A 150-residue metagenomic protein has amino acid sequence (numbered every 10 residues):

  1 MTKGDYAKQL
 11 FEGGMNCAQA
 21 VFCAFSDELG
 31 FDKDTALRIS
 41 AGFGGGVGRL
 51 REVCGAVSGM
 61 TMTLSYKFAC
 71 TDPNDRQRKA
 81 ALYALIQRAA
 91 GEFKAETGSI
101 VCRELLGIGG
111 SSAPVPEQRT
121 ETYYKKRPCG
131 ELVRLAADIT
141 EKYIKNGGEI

Functional and structural regions predicted by a protein language model:
M1-L29: Active-site-proximal helix-loop elements at catalytic-domain edges
D5-E12, F43-R51, E121-K126: A short glycine/serine-rich beta->alpha loop
C17, C54, C102: Short cysteine clusters
C23-D27, M62-A69, D138-K142: Short glycine/serine- and small hydrophobic-enriched flexible loop segments
A24-G42, I108-A113: Acidic-glycine-rich active-site phosphate/pyrophosphate-binding loop
E28-R38, L64-L85: Phosphate-handling active-site elements
G48-M62: Conserved phosphate/anionic-ligand binding catalytic regions in large, soluble enzymes, centered on
L82-I150: C-terminal binding/interaction regions
